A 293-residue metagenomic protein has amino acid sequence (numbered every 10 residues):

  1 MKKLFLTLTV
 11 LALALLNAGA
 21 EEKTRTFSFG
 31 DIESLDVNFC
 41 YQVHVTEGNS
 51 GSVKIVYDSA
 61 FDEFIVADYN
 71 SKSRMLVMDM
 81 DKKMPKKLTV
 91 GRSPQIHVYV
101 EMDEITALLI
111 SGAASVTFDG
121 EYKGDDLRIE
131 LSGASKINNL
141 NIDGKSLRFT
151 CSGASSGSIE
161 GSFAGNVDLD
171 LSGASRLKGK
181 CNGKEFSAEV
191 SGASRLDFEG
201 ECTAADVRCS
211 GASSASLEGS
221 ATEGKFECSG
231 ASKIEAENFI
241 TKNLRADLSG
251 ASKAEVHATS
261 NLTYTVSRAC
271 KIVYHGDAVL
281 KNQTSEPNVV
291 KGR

Functional and structural regions predicted by a protein language model:
M1-T24: Bacterial Sec-dependent N-terminal signal peptides
K3-L4, K82, S191, S210: Intrinsic low-complexity, intrinsically disordered segments enriched in polar/basic residues
K3-T9, S28, E101, Y122 (+5 more regions): Hydrophobic alpha-helical segments and their boundary regions
A18-S132, N138-S152, S156-D170, K178-K180 (+3 more regions): Acidic (Asp/Glu) and glycine-rich low-complexity loops/linkers that are typically intrinsically disordered
I159-G161, V167, L177-R293: Short, surface-exposed interaction patches in beta-rich subdomains that mediate adhesion/assembly near membranes
